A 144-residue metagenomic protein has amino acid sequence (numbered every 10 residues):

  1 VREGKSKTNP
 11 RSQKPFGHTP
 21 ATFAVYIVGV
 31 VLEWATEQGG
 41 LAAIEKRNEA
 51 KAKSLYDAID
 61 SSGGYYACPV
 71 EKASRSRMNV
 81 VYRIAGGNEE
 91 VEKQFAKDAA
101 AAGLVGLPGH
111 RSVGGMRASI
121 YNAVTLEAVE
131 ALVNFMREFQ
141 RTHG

Functional and structural regions predicted by a protein language model:
V1-Y56, E71, T142-G144: Active-site C-terminal subdomain of aminotransferase-like
V28, T36, V80-I84, I120: Short, well-ordered beta-strand elements within core beta-sheets of diverse protein domains
W34, S54, A58-S62, Q94-G103 (+1 more regions): Generic non-transmembrane alpha-helical segments
G39, G63-G64: Structural motif
Y56, R75-N79, V113-G115: Active-site lining segments that contact anionic ligands and/or coordinate catalytic metals
Y65-P69, G103-G109: A short linear hydrophobic-aromatic micro-motif
Y66-A99: Conserved PLP-binding catalytic core of the aspartate aminotransferase-like
A101, H110-G144: PLP-dependent enzyme catalytic core of the Aspartate aminotransferase-like
